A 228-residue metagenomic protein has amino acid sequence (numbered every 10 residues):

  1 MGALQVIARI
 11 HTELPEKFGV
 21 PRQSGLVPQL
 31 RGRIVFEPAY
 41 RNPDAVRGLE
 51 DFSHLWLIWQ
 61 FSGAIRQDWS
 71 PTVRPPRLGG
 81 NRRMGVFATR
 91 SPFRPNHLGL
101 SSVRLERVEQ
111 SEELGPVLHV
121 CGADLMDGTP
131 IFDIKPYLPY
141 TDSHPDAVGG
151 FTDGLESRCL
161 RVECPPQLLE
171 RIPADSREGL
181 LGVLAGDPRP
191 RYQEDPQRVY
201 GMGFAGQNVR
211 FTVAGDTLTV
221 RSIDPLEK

Functional and structural regions predicted by a protein language model:
M1-L98, Q110-H119, A123-K228: Mixed-charge, low-complexity intrinsically disordered regions
